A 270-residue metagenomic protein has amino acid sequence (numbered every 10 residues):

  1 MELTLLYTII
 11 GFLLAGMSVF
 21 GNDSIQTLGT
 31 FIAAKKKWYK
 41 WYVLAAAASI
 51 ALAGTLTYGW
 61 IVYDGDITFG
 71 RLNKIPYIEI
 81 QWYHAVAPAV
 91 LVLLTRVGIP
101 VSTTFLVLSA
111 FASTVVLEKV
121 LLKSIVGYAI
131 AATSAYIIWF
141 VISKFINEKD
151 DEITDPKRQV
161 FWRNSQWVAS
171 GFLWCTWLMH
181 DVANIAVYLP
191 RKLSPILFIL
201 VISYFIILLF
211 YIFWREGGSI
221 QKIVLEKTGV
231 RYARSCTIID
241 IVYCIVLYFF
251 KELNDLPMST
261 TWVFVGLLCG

Functional and structural regions predicted by a protein language model:
M1-G270: Multi-pass alpha-helical transmembrane bundle typical of ion/small-solute transporters and intramembrane aspartyl
